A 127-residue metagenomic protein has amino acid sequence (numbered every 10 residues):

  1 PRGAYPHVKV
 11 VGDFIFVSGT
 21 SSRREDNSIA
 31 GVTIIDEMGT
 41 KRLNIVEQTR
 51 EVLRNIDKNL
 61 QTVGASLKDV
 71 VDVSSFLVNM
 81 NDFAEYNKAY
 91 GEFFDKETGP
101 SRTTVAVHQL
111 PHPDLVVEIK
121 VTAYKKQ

Functional and structural regions predicted by a protein language model:
P1-Q127: Short, polar/acidic, helix-capping and beta-turn segments at strand->helix junctions that line the mouths
